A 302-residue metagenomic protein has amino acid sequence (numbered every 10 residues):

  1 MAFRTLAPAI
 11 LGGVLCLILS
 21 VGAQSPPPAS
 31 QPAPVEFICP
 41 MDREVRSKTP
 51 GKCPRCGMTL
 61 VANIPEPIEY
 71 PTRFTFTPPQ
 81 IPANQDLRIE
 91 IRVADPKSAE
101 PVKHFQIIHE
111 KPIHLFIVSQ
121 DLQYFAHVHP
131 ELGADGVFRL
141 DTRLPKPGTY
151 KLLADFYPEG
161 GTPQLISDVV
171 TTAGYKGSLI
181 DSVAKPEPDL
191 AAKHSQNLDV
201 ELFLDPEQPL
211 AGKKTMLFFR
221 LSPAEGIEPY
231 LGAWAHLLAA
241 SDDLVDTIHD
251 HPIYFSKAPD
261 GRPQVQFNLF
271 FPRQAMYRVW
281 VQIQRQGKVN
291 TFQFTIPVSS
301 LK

Functional and structural regions predicted by a protein language model:
M1-L11: Bacterial N-terminal signal peptides that target proteins for export
P8, C16-K302: Intrinsically disordered, low-complexity terminal tails/loops enriched in metal-binding residues
